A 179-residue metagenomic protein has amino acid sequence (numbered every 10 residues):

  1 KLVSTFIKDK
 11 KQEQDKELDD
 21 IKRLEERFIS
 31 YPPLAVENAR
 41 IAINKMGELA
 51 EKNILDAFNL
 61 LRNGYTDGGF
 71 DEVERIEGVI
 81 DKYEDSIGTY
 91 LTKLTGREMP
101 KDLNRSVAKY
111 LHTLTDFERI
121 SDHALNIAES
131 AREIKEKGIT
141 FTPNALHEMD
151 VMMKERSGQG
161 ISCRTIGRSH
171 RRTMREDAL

Functional and structural regions predicted by a protein language model:
K1-L179: Cytosolic, long alpha-helical scaffolding segments
